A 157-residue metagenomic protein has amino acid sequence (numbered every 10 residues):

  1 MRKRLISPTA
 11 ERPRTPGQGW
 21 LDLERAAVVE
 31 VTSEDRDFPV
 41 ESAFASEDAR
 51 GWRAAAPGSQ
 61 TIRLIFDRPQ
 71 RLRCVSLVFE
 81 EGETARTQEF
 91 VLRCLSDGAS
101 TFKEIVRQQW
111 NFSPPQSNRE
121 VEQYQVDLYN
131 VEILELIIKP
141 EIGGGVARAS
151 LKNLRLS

Functional and structural regions predicted by a protein language model:
M1-D67, E80-T84, R155: Disordered, acidic Ser/Thr/Pro-rich linker "stalks" and the adjacent N-terminal cap of the next globular domain
I62-R71, Y124-N130: Extracellular and analogous surface-interaction loops
Q70-G82, L136: A short beta-strand element within beta-rich, extracytoplasmic domains of secreted/secretory-pathway proteins
L72, V131-I133, L151: Core-facing hydrophobic residues within beta-strands of well-ordered domains
A85-G98: Short, surface-exposed beta-strand/strand-loop-strand elements in extracellular ectodomains
S100-V126: Extracellular carbohydrate recognition and processing domains and analogous Trp-centered ligand-binding platforms
L136-G145: Short beta-strand-plus-loop segments that form exposed binding edges in beta-rich domains
G144-S157: C-terminal interaction-tip segments
